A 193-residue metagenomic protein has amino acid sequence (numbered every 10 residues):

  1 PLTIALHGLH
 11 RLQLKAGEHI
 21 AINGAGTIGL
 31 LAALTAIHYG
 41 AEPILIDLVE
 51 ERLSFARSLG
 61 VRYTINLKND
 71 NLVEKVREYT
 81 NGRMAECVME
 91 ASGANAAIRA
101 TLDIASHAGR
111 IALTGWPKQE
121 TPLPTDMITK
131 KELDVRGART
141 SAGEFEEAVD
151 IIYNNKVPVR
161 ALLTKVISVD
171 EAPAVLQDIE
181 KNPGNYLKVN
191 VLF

Functional and structural regions predicted by a protein language model:
P1-N69: Mid-domain Rossmann-like dinucleotide-binding core that forms the NAD(H)/NADP(H) cofactor-binding site
L12, S54, L59-D134: Glycine-rich cofactor phosphate-binding loops and adjacent beta1-alpha1 units of small-molecule cofactor enzyme domains
A21, I44, R110-A112, R136 (+1 more regions): Structural detector of well-ordered beta-strand residues that form the stable sheet scaffold of enzyme domains
E42, M84, P158-A161: A local structural motif
D47, G115, R139: Conserved acidic E/D residue at the C-terminus of a beta-strand in Rossmann-like folds
R99-D103, A142, E146-F193: C-terminal hydrophobic helical "lid"/dimerization subdomain of Rossmann-like NAD(P)H-dependent oxidoreductases
